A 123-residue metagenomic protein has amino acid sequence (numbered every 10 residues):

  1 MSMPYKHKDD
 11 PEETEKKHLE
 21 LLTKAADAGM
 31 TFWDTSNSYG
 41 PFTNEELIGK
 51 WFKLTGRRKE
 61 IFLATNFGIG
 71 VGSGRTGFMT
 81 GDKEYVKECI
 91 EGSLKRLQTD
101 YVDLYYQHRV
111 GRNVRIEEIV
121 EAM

Functional and structural regions predicted by a protein language model:
M1, S38, N66-G70, Q107-V110: Active-site beta-loop-alpha junctions enriched in small/polar residues
M1-I61: N-terminal binding-site loop/beta-alpha segment at the start of enzyme catalytic domains that lines or forms
K6, D10, S73-M123: Glycine/proline-rich, positively charged, aromatic-decorated active-site loop/lid region on the catalytic face
T31-F32, E60-N66, Y101-Y105: Structural preference for beta-strand elements that scaffold enzyme active sites
T55-G81: Structural motif corresponding to the early beta-alpha repeats
